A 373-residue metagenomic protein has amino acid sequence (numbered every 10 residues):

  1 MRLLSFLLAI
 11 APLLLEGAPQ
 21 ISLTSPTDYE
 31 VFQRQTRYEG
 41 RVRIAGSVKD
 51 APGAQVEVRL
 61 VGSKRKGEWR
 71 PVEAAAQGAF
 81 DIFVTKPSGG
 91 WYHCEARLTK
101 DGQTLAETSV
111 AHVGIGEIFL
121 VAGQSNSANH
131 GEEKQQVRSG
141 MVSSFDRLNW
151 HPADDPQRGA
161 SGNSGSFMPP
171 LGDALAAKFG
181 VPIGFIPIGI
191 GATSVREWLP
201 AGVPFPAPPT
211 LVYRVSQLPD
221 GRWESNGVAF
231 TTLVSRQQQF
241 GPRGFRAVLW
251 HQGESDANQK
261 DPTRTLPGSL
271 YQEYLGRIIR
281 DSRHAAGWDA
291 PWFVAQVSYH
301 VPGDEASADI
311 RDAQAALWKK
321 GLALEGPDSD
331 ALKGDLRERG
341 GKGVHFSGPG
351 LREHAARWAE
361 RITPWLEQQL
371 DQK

Functional and structural regions predicted by a protein language model:
S5-L13: Bacterial N-terminal signal peptides
A18-K373: Cell-envelope and extracellular/periplasmic
